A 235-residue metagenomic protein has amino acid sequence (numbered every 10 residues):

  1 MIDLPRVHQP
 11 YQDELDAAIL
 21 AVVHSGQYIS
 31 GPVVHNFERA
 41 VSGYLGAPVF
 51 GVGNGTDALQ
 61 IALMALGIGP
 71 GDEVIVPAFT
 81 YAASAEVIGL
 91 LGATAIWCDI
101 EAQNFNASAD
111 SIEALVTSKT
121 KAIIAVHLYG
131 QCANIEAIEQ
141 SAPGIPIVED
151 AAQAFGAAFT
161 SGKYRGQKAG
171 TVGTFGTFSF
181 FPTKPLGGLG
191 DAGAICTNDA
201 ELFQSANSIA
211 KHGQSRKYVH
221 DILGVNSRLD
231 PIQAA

Functional and structural regions predicted by a protein language model:
M1-Q27, P32: N-terminal "arm"/small-domain region of PLP-dependent enzymes with the aminotransferase-like
D3, I19, V41, A58 (+11 more regions): Generic structural signal for small/hydrophobic residues in well-ordered secondary structure, especially within
Q27-E73, S84-L91, I96-D99: Phosphate-binding glycine-rich loop
S30-V34, G55-L59, Y81, F105 (+2 more regions): Conserved donor sugar-nucleotide recognition element shared by glycan-biosynthetic enzymes
R39, G43, E136, G166-Q167 (+1 more regions): Active-site phosphate/pyrophosphate- and oxyanion-stabilizing loops and adjacent acidic/basic residues in soluble
M64-A158: PLP-dependent aminotransferase-like
A154-R165, V172-A235: Active-site region of PLP-dependent enzymes
